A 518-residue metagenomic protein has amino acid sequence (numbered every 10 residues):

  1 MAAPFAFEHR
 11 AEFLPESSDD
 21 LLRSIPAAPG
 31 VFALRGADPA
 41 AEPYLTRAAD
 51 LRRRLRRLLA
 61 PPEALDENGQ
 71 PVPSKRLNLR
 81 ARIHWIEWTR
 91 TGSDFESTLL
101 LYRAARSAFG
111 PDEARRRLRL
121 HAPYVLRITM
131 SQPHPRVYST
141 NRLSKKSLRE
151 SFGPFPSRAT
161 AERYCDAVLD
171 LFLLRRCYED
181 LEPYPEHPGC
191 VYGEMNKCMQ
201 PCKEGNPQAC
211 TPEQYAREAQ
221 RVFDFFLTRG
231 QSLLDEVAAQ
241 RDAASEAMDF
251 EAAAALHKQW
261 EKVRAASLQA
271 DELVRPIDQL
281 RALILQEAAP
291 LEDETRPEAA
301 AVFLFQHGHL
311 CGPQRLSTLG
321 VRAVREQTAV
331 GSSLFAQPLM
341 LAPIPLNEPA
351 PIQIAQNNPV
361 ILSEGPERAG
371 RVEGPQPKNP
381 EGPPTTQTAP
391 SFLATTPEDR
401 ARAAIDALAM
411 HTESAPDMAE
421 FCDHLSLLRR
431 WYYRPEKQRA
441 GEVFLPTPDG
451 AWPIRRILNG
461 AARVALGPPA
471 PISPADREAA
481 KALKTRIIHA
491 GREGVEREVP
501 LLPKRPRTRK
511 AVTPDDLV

Functional and structural regions predicted by a protein language model:
M1-A247, E251-I361, N379, T385-V518: Conserved catalytic/ligand-binding micro-motifs in nucleotide and anionic cofactor chemistry
G365-E367, R371-K378, G382: A cross-taxon signal for low-complexity, glycine/charged-rich
